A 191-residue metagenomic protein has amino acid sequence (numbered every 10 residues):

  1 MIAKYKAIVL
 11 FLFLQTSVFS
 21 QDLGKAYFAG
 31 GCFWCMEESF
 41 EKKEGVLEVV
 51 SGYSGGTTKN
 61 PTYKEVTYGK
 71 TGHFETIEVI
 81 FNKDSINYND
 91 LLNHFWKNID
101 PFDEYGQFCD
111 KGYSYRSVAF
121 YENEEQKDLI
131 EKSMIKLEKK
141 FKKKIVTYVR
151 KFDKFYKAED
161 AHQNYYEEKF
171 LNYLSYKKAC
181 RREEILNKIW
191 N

Functional and structural regions predicted by a protein language model:
M1-D22: Bacterial Sec-dependent N-terminal signal peptides
I2, Q21-N191: Flexible coil/turn and secondary-structure edge motifs
